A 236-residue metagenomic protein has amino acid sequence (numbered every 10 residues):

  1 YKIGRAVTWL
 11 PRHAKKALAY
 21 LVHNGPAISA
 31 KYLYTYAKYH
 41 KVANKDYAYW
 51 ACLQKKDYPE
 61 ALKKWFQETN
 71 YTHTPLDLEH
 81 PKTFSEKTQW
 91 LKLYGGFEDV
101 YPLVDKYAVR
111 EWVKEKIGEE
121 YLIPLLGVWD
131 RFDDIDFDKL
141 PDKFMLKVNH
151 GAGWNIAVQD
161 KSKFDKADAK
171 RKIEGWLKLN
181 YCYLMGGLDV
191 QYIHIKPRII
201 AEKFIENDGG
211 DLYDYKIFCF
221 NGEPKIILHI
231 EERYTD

Functional and structural regions predicted by a protein language model:
Y1-Y94: Membrane-proximal basic amphipathic "stem/tether" segments
K2, A6, K16, V22 (+6 more regions): Internal hydrophobic scaffold segments of catalytic domains
P75, F97-V100, I123, F132-F137 (+3 more regions): Generic secondary-structure boundary/loop-capping signal
T88-P102, F164-K166: A short, GP-enriched loop/loop-strand-helix hinge that lies immediately N-terminal to, or at the N-terminal rim
Y94, V128-R131, F204-N207: Short, solvent-exposed coil/turn elements at secondary-structure transition points
L103-Y107, D211-L212: Conserved glycosyltransferase catalytic-site signature
D105-I117, Y121-V190: A basic- and aromatic-enriched beta-loop-alpha substructure that forms the phosphate/nucleotide- and DNA/RNA-contacting
L140, F164-D236: Phosphate-binding site of ATP-dependent enzymes
